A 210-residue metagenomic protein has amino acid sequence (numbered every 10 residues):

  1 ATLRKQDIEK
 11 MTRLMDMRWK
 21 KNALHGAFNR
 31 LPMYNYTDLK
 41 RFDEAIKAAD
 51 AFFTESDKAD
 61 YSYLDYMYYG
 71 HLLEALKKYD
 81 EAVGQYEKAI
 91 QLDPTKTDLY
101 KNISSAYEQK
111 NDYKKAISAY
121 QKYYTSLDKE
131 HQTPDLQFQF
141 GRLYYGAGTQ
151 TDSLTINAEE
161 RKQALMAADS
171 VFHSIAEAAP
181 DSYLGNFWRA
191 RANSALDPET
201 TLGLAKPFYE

Functional and structural regions predicted by a protein language model:
A1-E210: Alpha-solenoid helical repeat scaffolds
